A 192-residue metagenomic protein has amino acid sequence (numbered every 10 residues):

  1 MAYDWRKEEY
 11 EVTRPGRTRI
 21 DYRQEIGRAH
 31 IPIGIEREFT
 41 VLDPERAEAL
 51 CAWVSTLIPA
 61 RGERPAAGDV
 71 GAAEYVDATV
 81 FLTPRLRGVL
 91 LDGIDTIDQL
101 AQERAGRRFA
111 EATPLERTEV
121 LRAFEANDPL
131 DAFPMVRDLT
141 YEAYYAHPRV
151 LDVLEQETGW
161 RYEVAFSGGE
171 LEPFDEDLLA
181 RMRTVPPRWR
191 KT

Functional and structural regions predicted by a protein language model:
M1-D21, I31-I35, A47-E48, A52 (+3 more regions): Mature-region segments of soluble proteins
E38-V41: Charge-rich (often acidic), low-complexity intrinsically disordered regions concentrated in mid-to-C-terminal segments
